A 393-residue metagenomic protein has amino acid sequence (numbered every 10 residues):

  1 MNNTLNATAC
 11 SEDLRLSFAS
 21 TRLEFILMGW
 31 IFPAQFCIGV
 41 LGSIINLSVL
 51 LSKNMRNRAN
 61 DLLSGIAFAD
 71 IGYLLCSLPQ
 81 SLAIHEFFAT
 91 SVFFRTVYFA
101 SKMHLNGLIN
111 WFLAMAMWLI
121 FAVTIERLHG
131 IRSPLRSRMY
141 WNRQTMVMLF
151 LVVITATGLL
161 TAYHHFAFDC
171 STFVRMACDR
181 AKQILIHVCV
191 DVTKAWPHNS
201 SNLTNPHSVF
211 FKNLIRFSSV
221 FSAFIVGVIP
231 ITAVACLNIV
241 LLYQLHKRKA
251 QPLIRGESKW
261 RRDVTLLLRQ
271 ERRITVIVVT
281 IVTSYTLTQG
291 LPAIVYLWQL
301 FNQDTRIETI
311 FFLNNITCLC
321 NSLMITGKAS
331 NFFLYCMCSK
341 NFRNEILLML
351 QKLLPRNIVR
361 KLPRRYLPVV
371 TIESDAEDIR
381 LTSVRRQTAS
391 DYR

Functional and structural regions predicted by a protein language model:
M1-I44, H85, A181-L214, A223: Extracellular N-terminal segment of 7TM GPCRs
M1-R15, R175-A181, I186-W196, K247-V276 (+1 more regions): Intrinsically disordered regulatory tails of 7TM GPCRs
T21-A34, A59-V123, G130-S133, S137-R138: Extracellular TM2-ECL1-early TM3 structural module of rhodopsin-like
F32, F36, G72-V92, I109 (+5 more regions): Helix-to-loop junction signature of class
I38-L41, L119-I131, H164-R175, V192 (+3 more regions): Class A (rhodopsin-like) GPCR signature focused on the TM5-ICL3 interface and adjacent 7TM helical core
I38-L51, S64-A67, L78, N110-L135 (+2 more regions): Cytoplasm-facing ends of alpha-helical transmembrane segments in multi-pass membrane proteins
R136-G158: The cytoplasmic-loop to transmembrane-helix boundary for the fourth helix
P230-L237, V276, T280-L297, N315-V370: Seventh transmembrane helix
